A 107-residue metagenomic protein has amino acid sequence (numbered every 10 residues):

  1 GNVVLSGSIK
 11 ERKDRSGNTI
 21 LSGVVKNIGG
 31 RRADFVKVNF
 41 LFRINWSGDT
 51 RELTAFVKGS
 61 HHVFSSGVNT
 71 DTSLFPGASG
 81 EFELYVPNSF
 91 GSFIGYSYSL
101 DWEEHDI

Functional and structural regions predicted by a protein language model:
G1-G17: Low-complexity, acidic Ser/Thr/Pro/Gly-rich terminal tails and inter-domain linkers that flank the onset of structured
R15-G17, R32, P76-A78: Solvent-exposed loop and beta-edge segments used for protein-protein assembly and interaction
T19-N27: Short, well-ordered beta-strand segments enriched in hydrophobic/aromatic residues
R31-S73: The feature marks short-to-medium sequence segments in extracytoplasmic or secretory-pathway proteins
D71, F75-I107: Terminal connector regions
